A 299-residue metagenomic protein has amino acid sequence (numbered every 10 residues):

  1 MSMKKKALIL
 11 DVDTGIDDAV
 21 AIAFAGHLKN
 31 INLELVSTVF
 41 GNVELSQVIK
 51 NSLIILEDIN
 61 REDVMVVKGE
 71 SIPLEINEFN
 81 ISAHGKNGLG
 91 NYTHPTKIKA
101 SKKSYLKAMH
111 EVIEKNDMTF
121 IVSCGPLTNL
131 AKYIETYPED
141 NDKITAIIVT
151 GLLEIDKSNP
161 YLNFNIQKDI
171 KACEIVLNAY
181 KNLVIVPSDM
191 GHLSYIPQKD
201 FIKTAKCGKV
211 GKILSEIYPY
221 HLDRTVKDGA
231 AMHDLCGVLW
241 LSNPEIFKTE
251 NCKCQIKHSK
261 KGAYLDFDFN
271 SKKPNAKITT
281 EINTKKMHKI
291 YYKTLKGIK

Functional and structural regions predicted by a protein language model:
M3-K5, A21-A25, N30-N32, Q167-I175 (+2 more regions): Conformational coupling and interaction surfaces
K4-V12, I16-N51, H94-Y195: Active-site histidine-anchored catalytic micro-motif
K6, I49-K115, F269, P274-N283 (+1 more regions): Metal-dependent C-N hydrolase catalytic cores
T38-G41, G69-S71, S259: Acidic/polar N-terminal loop/beta-strand segments that form early-domain functional surfaces
I59-N60, Y137, S242: A broad structural signal for alpha-helix termini and local helix breaks/kinks
E78-I81, P160-Y161, P197-K199: Short aromatic-enriched loop/helix-cap "lid" or pocket-rim segments at secondary-structure transitions that line
H84-K86, N129, H233: Histidine-centered active-site/metal-ligand motif
L89-Y92, F164, I256: Short clusters of hydrophobic/aromatic residues that line enzyme substrate/ligand-binding pockets
